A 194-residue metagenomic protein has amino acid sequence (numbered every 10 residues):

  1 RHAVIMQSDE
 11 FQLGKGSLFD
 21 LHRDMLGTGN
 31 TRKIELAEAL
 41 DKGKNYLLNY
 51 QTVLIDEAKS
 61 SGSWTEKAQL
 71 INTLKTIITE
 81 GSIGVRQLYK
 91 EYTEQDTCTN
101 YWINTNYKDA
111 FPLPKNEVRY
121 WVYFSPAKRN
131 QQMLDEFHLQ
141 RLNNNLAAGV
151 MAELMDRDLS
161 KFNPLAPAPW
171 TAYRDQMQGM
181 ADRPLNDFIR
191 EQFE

Functional and structural regions predicted by a protein language model:
R1-A58, W121, L154: P-loop NTPase catalytic core of nucleic-acid-dependent motor ATPases
Q7-F11, K161-E194: DNA transaction DNA-binding modules
L18-L21, Q69-I77, R119, M133 (+1 more regions): Alpha-helical scaffold elements adjacent to nucleotide-binding pockets in ATP/GTP-utilizing enzyme cores
G27, Q69-T93: Conserved catalytic/switch belt of AAA+ P-loop NTPases
G43-L48, R86-N104: AAA+/SF3 P-loop NTPase mechanochemical coupling elements
N49-Q51, T97-N100, K115-Y120: Short glycine-/polar-rich loops that comprise or flank the Walker A/P-loop and associated switch/sensor motifs
Q51-I78, A110-E117: Conserved AAA+/SF3 P-loop NTPase catalytic/coupling segment centered on the Walker-B
F111-R129: A short helix-turn-beta junction within AAA+ P-loop NTPase domains corresponding to the substrate/partner-engaging
